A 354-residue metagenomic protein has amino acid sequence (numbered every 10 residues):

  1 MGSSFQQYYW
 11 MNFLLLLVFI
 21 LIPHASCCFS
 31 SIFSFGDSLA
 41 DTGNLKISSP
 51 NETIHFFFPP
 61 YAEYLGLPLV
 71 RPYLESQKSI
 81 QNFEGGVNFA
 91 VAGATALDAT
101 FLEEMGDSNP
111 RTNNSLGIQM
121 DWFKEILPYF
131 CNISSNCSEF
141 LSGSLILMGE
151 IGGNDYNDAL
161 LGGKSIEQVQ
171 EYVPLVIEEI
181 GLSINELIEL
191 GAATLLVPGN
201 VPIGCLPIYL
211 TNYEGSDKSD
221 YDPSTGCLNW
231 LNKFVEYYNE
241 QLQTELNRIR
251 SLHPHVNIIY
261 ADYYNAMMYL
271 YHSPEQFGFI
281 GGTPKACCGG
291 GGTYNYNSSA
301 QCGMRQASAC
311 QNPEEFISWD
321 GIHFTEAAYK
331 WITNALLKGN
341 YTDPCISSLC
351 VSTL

Functional and structural regions predicted by a protein language model:
G2-L354: Conserved active-site regions of diverse hydrolases
